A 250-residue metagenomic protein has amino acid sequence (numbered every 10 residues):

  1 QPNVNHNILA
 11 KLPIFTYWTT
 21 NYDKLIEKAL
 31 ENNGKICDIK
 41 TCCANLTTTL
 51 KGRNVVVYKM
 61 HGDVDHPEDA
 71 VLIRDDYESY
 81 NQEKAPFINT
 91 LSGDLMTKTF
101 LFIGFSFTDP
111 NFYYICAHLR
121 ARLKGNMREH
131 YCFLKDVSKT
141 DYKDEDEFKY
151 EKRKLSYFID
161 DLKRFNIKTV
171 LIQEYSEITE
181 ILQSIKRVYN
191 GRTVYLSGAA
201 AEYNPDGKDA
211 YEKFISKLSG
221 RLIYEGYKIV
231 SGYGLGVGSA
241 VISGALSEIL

Functional and structural regions predicted by a protein language model:
Q1, D76-E83, E147-F148, D206-K208: Short, flexible loop segments at the rims of nucleotide/cofactor-binding pockets, characterized by
Q1-I39, P67-V71, R221, V241-S247: Metabolite-binding pocket within alpha/beta catalytic cores that recognizes anionic/polar moieties
V4-L12, N32-I36, N45-N54, P67 (+1 more regions): SIR2/sirtuin-family catalytic core signature
K11-Y17, F100, G226-I229: Short active-site oxyanion
I26-E27, D109-F112, I178-T179, V237-I242: Short, well-ordered alpha-helical microsegments
R74-T90, I115: Active-site glycine-rich loop that binds ribose-phosphate moieties when present
G191-P205: Generic N-terminal amphipathic, Lys/Arg-enriched alpha-helix
E202-L250: Acidic/glycine-enriched connector segments
